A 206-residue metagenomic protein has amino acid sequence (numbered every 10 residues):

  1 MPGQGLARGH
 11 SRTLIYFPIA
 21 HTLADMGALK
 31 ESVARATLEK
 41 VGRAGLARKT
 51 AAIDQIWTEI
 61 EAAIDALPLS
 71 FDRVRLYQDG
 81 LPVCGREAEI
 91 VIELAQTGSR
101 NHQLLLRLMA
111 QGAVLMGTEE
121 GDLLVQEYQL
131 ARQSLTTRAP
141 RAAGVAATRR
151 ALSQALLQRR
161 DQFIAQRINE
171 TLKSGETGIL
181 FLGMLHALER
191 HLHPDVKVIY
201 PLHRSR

Functional and structural regions predicted by a protein language model:
M1-R206: Compositional signal for N-terminal targeting/processing segments
